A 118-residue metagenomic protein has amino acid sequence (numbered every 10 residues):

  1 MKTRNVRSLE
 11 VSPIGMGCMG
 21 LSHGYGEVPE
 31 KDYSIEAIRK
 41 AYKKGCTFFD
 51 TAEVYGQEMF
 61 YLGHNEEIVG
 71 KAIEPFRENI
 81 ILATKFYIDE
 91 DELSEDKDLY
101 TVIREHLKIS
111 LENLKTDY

Functional and structural regions predicted by a protein language model:
M1-I80: N-terminal binding-site loop/beta-alpha segment at the start of enzyme catalytic domains that lines or forms
V54, P75-Y100: Structural motif corresponding to the early beta-alpha repeats
I68-A72, K85, V102-I109: Generic beta-strand or strand-like secondary-structure segments
S94-Y118: Glycine/proline-rich, positively charged, aromatic-decorated active-site loop/lid region on the catalytic face
